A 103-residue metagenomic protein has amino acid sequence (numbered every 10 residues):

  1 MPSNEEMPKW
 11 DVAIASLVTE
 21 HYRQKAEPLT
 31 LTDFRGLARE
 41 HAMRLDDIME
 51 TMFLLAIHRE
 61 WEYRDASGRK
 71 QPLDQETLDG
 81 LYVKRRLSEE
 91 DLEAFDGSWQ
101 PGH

Functional and structural regions predicted by a protein language model:
M1-H103: Long, charge-rich, low-complexity intrinsically disordered regions
